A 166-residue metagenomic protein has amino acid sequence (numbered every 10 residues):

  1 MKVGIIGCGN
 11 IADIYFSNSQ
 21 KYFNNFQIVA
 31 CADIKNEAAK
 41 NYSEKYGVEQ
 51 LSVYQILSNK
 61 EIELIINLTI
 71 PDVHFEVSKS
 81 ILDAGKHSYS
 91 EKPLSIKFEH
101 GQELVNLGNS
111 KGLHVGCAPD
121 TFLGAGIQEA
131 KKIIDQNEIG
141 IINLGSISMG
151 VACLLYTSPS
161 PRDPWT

Functional and structural regions predicted by a protein language model:
M1-Y46: N-terminal Rossmann-like dinucleotide-binding module
G7, K92, N137: Conserved G/P- and acidic residue-centered "switch" motifs that form tight phosphate/ATP-binding loops in soluble
V29, E63, N143: Conserved acidic residues
V48-V105: Beta-loop-alpha module in the N-terminal Rossmann-like domain of NAD(P)-dependent dehydrogenases, especially those
S95-L155: A contiguous active-site-proximal alpha/beta segment in oxidoreductase catalytic domains
Y156-T166: Single conserved hydrophobic/aromatic residue that forms the stacking wall/gate of nucleotide- or nucleobase-binding
